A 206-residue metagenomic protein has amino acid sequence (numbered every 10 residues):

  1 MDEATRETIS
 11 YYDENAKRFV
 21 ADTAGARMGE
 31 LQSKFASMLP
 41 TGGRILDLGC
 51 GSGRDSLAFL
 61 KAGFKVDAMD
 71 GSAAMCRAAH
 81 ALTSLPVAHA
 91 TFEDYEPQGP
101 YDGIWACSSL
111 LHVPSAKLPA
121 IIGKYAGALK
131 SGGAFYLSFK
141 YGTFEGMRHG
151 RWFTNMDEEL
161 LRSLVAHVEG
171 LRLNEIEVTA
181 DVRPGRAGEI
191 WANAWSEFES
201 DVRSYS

Functional and structural regions predicted by a protein language model:
M1-T41: Conserved class I S-adenosyl-L-methionine
L46, S52-D94: Class I SAM-dependent methyltransferase SAM/SAH-binding core
E93-I104: A short acidic, Gly/Pro-enriched loop at the edge of an enzyme's catalytic core that lines a small-molecule cofactor
P119-S131: A short glycine-rich, Lys/Arg-flanked "PGG" loop and its adjoining helix->strand segment in the class I
G132-F139: Conserved beta-strand signature within the Rossmann-like core of class I S-adenosyl-L-methionine
E145-L160, R183-G185: Acceptor-substrate binding/catalytic loop of class I
G170-V182: Conserved S-adenosyl-L-methionine
V182-S206: Core SAM-dependent methyltransferase catalytic element
